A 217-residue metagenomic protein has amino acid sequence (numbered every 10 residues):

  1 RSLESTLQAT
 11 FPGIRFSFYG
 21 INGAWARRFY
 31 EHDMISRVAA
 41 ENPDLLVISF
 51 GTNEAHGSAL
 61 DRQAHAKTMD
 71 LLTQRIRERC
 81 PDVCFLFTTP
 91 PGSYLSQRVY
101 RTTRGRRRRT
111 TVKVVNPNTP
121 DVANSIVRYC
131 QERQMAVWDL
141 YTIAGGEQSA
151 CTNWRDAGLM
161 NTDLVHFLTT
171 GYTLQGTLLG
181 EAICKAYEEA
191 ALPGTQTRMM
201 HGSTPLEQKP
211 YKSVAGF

Functional and structural regions predicted by a protein language model:
R1-L71, E78, Y94-S96, H166 (+2 more regions): Conserved SGNH/GDSL esterase-like catalytic core that processes O-acyl groups on lipids and polysaccharides
S2, D33, L60, A64-R75 (+4 more regions): Extracytoplasmic/secreted proteins, especially bacterial periplasmic and envelope-associated proteins
Q8, A39, G51, Q74-P81 (+2 more regions): Sec-exported extracytoplasmic/periplasmic mature domains
G20-G23, S49-T52, F87-G92, D139-T142 (+1 more regions): Active-site proximal loops enriched in glycine and acidic residues that flank catalytic Cys/His/Asp and coordinate
V47-G51, T73, C84-T89, N124: Conserved, well-ordered alpha-helix/loop/beta-strand core segments that scaffold catalytic motifs
G57-S58, C84-T88, S96-V99, Q148-S149: Extended hydrophobic-aromatic, low-complexity segments
S93-F217: Catalytic His-Asp segment of secreted/periplasmic serine-dependent ester chemistry enzymes
